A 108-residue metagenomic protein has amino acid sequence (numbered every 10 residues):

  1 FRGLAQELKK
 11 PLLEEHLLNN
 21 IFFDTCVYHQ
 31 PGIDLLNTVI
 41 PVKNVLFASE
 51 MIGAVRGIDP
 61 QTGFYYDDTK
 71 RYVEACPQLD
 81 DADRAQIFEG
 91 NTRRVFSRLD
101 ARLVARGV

Functional and structural regions predicted by a protein language model:
F1-L46, V55, D100-V108: Catalytic pocket-lining loop regions of alpha/beta-barrel enzymes, especially the amidohydrolase/enolase/GH5 lineages
K43-G107: His/Asp/Glu-enriched, well-ordered alpha-helical/loop segment that forms or immediately abuts the divalent-metal
